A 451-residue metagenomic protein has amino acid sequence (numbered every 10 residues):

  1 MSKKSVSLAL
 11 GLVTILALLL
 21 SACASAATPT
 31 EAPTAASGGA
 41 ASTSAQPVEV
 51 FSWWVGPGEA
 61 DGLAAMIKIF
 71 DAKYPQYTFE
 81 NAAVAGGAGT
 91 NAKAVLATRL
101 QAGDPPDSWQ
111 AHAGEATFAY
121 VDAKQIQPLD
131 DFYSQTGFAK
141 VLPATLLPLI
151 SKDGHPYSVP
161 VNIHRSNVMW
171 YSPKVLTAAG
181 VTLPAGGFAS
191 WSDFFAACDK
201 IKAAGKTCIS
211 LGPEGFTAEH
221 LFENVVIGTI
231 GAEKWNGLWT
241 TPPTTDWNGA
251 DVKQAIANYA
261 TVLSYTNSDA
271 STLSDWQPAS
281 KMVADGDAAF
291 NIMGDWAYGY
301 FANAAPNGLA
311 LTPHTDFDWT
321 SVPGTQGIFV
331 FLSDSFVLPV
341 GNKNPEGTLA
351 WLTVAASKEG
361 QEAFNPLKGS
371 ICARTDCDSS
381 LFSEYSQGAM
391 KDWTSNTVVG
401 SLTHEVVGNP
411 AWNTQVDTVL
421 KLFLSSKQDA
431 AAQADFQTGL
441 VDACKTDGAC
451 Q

Functional and structural regions predicted by a protein language model:
S37-S42, H112-N167, F195, L221-E223 (+1 more regions): Hinge/lid segment of periplasmic solute-binding proteins
W53, I67, L221-I230, I256-N344: Extracytoplasmic/periplasmic substrate-binding proteins
W54, S280, W296-P306, D334-P410 (+1 more regions): Mature extracytoplasmic/periplasmic domains
A65, I69-L149, T177-G180, M282 (+2 more regions): Extracytoplasmic "Venus flytrap"/periplasmic binding protein-like
T98-R99, P106-D107, F138-L176, A197 (+3 more regions): A structural signal for short loop-to-beta-strand junctions that line the ligand-binding cleft of periplasmic/secreted
K152-N162, D193-T244, A288: Extracytoplasmic/periplasmic solute-binding protein
T177, S395-Q451: Conserved C-terminal helix/tail region of periplasmic/extracytoplasmic solute-binding proteins
A196-K200, T240-L273: Glycine-centered hinge/linker elements that transmit conformational signals in sensory and ligand-binding systems
